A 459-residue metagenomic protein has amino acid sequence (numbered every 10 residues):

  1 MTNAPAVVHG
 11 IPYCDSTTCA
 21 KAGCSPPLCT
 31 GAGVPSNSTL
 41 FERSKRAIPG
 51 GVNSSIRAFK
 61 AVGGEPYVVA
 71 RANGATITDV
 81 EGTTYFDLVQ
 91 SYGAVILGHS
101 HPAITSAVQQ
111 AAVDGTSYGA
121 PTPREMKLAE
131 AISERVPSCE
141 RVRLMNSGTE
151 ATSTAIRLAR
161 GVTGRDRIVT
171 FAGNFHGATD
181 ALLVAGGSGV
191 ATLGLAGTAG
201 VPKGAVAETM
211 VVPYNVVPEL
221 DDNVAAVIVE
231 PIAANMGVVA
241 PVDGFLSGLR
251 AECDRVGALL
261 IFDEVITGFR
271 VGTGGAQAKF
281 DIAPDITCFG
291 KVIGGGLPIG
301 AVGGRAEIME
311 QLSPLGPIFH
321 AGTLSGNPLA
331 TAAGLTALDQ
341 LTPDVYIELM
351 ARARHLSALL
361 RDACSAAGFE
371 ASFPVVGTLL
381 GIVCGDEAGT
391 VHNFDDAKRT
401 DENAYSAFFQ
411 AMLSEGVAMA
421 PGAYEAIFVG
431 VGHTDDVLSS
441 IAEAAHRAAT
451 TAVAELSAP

Functional and structural regions predicted by a protein language model:
C24-P459: Conserved N-terminal phosphate-binding loop of PLP-dependent enzymes in the Aspartate aminotransferase
